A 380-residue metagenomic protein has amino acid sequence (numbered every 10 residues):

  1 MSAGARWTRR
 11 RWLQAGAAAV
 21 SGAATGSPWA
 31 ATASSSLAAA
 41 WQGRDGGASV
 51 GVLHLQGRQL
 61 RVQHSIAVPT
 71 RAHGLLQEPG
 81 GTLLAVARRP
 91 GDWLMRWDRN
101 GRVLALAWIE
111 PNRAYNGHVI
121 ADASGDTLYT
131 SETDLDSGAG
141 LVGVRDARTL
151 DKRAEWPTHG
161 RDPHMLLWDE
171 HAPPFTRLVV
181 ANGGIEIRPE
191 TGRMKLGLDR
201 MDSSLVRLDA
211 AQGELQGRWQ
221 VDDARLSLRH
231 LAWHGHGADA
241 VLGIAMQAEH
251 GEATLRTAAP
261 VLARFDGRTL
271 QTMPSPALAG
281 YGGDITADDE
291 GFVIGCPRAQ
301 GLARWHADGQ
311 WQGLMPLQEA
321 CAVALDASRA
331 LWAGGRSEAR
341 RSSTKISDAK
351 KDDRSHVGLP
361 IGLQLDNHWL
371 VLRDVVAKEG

Functional and structural regions predicted by a protein language model:
M1-A31: N-terminal export signals
R61-I66, V103-I109, D151-W156, E214-Q220 (+2 more regions): A short beta-strand motif characteristic of beta-propeller blades
S65-E78, T82-R96, G101-A121: Blade-loop segments of beta-propeller domains
T70-L76, A114-I120, R161-L167, L226-L231 (+3 more regions): Repeated scaffold domains used in trafficking and secretory/extracellular systems, primarily beta-propellers
E78-G80, A123-S124, E170-P174, G235-A238 (+2 more regions): Residue-level detector of Asp-centered blade-edge/turn motifs that repeat once per structural unit in beta-propeller
E110-I120, S131-E170: Asp-box/WD-like beta-propeller blade repeats and closely related beta-sheet repeat scaffolds
S131-D134, A181-M201, I244-A258: Short, conserved, GDST-rich strand-edge loop motifs in beta-rich repeat architectures
V142-D146, L198-A210, A258-D266: Beta-propeller blade signature
